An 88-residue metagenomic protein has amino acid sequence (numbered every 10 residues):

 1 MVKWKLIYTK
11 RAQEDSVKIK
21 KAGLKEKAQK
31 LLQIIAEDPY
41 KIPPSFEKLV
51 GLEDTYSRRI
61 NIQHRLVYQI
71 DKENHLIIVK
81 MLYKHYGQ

Functional and structural regions predicted by a protein language model:
V2-K18, A22-Q29, R59-R65, Q69-Q88: Enriched for short, Lys/Arg-rich terminal
Q33-R59: A short, surface-exposed loop/turn module that caps and links secondary-structure elements
